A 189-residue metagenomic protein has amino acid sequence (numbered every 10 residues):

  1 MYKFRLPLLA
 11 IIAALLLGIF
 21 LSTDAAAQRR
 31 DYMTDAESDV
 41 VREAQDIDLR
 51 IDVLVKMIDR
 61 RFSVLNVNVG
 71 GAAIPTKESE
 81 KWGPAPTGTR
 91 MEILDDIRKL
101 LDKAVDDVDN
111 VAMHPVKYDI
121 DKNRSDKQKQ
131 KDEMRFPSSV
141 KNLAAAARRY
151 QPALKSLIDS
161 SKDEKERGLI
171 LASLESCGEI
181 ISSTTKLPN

Functional and structural regions predicted by a protein language model:
M1-L6: N-terminal secretory signal peptides that target proteins for export/translocation
L9-F20: Bacterial N-terminal signal peptides
L21-A27: Sec/Tat signal peptide C-region and signal peptidase I cleavage site
A27-N189: Long, charged/polar, soluble alpha-helical segments
